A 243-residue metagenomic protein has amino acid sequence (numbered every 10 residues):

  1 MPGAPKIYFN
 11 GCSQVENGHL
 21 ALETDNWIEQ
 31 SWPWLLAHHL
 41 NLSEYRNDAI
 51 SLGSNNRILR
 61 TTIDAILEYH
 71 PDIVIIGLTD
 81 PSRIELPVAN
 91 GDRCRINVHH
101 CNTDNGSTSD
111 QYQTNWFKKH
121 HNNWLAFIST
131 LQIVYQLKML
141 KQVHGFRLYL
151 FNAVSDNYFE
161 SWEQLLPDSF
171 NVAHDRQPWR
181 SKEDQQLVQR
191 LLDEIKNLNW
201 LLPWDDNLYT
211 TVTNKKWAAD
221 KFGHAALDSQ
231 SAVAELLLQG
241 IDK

Functional and structural regions predicted by a protein language model:
M1-R57, A226, A232: Serine-esterase "nucleophile elbow" of acetyl-processing enzymes
P2, I63-S231, E235-K243: Alpha-helical cap/lid subdomain in secreted, periplasmic, or secretory-pathway luminal O-acyl-processing enzymes
N55-T61, A65: Outer-membrane beta-barrel proteins
